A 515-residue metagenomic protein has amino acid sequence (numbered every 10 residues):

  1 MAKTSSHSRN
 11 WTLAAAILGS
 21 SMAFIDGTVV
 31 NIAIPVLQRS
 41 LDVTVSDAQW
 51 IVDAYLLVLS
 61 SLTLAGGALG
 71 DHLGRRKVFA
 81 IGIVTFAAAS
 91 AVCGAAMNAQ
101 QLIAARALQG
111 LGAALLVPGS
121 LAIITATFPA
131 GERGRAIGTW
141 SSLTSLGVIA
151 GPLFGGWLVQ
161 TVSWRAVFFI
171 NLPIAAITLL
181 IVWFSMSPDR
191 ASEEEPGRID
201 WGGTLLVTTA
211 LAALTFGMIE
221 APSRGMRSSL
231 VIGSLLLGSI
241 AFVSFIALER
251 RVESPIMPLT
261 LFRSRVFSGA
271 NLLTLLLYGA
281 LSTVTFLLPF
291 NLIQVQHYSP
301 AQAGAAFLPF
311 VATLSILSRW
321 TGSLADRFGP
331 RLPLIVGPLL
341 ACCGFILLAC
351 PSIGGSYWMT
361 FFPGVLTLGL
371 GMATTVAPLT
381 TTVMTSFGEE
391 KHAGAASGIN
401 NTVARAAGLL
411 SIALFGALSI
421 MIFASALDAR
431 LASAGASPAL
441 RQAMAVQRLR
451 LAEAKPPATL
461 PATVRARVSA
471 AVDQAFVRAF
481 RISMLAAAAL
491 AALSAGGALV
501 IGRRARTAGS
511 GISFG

Functional and structural regions predicted by a protein language model:
M1-L18, V266, L370, A429 (+1 more regions): Transmembrane-helix exit segments and adjacent C-terminal regions of multi-pass membrane proteins
M1-S185, W320-T321, F328, L332 (+3 more regions): Transmembrane-helix bundle of Major Facilitator Superfamily
A2-S5, L179-T208, R250-R265, D326-R327 (+1 more regions): Flexible interhelical linker loops that connect adjacent transmembrane helices in multi-pass membrane transporters
W11-S21, I25-I32, V45, G202-T204 (+9 more regions): 12-transmembrane solute porter fold
A99, S163, E193-E194, A221-M226 (+1 more regions): Membrane-interface helix caps and helix-loop-helix hairpins in membrane proteins
P129, S187, T385-E389, S437 (+1 more regions): Helix-capping/helix-break motifs at membrane-protein junctions, especially on the cytosolic side just before or after
R133, P173-A191, T208-I219, G238-V252 (+1 more regions): C-terminal membrane-cytosol helix-exit motif in multi-pass small-molecule transporters
K391, A413, A417, M421-A458: Amphipathic alpha-helical blocks and their helix-capping loop/short-beta junctions
